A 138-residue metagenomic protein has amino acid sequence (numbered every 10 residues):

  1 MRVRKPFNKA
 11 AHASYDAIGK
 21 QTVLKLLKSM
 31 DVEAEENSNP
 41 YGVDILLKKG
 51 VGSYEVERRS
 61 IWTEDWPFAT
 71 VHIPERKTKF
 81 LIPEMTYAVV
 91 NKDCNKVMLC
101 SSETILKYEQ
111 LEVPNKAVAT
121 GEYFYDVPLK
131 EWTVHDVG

Functional and structural regions predicted by a protein language model:
M1-S53, E57-G138: Nucleic-acid endonuclease domains
